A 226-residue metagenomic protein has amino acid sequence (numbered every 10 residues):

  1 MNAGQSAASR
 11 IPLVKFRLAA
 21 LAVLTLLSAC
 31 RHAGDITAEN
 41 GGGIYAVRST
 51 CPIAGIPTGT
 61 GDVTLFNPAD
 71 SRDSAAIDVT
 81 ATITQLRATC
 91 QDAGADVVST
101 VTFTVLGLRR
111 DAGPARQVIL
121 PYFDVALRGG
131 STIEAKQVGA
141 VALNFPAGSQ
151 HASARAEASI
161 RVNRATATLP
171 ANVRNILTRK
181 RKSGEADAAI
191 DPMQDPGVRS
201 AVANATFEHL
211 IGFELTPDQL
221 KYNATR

Functional and structural regions predicted by a protein language model:
A3-A20: Bacterial N-terminal signal peptides that target proteins for export
L26-A29: C-terminal motif of bacterial Sec signal peptides marking the signal peptidase cleavage site
R31-G34: Bacterial signal peptide processing site
E39-F66: Post-signal peptide N-terminal segment of mature Sec-exported envelope proteins
S71-V79, R87-S99, R109-R116, G130-E134 (+1 more regions): Short, solvent-exposed beta-strand/turn "edge" segments of beta-rich domains on protein surfaces
I77, L143-A189: Extended, solvent-exposed segments with strong compositional bias
Q85-D92, V101-D111, Y122-G130, L143-A147 (+2 more regions): Beta-strand elements of well-folded, non-transmembrane domains
G94, D111-G113, R179, S183-D187 (+1 more regions): Exposed beta-sheet edge/beta-hairpin loop segments within beta-rich domains
